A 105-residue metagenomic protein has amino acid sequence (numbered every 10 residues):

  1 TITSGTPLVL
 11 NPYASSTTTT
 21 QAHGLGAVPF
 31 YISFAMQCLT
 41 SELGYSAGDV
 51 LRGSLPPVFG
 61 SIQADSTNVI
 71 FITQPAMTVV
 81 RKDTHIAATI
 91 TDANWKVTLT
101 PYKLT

Functional and structural regions predicted by a protein language model:
T1-T105: Extracellular attachment/recognition segments
